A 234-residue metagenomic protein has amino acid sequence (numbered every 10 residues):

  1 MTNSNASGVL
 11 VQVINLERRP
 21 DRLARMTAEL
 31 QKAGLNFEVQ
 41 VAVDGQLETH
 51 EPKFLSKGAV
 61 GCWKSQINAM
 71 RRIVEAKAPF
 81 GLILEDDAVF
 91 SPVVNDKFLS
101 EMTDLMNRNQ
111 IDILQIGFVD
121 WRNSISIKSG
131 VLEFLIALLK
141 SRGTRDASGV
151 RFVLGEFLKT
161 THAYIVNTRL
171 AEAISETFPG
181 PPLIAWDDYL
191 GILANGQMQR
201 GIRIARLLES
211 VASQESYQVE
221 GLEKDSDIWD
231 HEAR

Functional and structural regions predicted by a protein language model:
M1-L84, A88-R234: An acidic/histidine-cluster motif and surrounding catalytic segment that typifies divalent-metal-assisted enzyme active
